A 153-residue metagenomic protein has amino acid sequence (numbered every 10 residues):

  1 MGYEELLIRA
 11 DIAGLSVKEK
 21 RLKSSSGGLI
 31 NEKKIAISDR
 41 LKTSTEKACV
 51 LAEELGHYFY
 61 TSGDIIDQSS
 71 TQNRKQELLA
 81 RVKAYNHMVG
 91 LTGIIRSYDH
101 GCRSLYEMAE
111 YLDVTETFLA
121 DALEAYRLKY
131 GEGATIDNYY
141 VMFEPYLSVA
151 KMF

Functional and structural regions predicted by a protein language model:
M1-V50, L55-F153: Active-site hotspot residues in diverse enzymes, especially metal/ion-binding acidic/histidine motifs
